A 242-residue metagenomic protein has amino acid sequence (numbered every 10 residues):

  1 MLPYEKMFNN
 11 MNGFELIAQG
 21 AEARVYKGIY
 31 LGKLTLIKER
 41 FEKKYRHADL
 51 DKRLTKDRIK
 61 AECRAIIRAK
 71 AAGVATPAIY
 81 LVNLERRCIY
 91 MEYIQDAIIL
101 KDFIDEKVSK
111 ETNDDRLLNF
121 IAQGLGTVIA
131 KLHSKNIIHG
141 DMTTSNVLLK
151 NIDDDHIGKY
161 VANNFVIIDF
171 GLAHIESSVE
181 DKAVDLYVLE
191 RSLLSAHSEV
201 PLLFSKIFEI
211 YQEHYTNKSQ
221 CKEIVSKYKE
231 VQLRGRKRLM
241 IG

Functional and structural regions predicted by a protein language model:
M1-E15, V231-L239: Juxta-kinase regulatory segment immediately upstream of eukaryotic protein kinase catalytic domains
G13-K60: ATP-binding glycine-rich loop module of kinase domains
F41, T55-I59, K70-A122: Conserved structural core of kinase catalytic domains
A69, L125-L132: Conserved hydrophobic alpha-helix
S134-T144, L149: Catalytic-loop of the protein kinase fold
L149-A162: Activation-loop N-terminal segment of eukaryotic-like protein kinases
K159-G242: C-lobe/activation-segment region of protein kinase-like
